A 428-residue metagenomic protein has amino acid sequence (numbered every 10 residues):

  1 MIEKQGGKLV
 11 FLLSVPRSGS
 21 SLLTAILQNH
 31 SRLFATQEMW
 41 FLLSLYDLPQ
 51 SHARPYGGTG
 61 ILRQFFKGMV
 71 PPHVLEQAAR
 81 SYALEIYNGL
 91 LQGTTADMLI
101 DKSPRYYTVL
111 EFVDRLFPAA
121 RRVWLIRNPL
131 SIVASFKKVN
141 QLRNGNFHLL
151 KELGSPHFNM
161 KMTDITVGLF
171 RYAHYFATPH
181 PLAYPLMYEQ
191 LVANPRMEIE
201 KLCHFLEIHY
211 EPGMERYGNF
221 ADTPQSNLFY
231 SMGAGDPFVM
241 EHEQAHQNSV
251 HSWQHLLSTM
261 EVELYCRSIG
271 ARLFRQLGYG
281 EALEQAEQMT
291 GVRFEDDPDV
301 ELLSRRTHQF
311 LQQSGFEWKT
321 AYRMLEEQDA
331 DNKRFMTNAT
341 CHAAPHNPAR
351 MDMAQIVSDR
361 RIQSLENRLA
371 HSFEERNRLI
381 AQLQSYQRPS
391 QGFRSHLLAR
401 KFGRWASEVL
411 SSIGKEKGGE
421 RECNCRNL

Functional and structural regions predicted by a protein language model:
K4, Q50, L75-G93, L130-E215 (+1 more regions): PAPS-dependent sulfotransferase catalytic domain
L12: Hydrophobic anchor at the beta1->P-loop junction of P-loop NTPases
V15: P-loop (Walker A) phosphate-binding loop of NTP-binding proteins
G19-L33, V113-F117, N128, P185-Y210 (+2 more regions): PAPS/PAP-binding and catalytic site of the sulfotransferase fold
N29, F34-E111, L116, L142-F158 (+1 more regions): PAPS-dependent sulfation machinery
H52, R143-H148, L153-K161, R216-G270: PAPS-dependent sulfotransferase catalytic core
K102-S103, V113-K138: Conserved phosphate-donor/acceptor-positioning beta-strand/loop module used by diverse small-molecule
R293-L428: Boundary detector for helix-to-coil junctions that initiate low-complexity/charged tails
